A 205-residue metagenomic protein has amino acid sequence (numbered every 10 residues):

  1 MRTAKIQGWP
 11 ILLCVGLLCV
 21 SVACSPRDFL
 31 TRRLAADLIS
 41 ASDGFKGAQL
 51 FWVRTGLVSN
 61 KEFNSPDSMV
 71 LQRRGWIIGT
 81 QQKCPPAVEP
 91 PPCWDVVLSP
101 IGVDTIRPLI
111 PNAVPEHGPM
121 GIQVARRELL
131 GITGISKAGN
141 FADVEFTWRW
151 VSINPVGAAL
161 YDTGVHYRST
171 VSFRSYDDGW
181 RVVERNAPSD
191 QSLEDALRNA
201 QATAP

Functional and structural regions predicted by a protein language model:
R2-L13: Bacterial N-terminal signal peptides that target proteins for export
V20-A23: C-terminal motif of bacterial Sec signal peptides marking the signal peptidase cleavage site
P26-E62: Short amphipathic alpha-helical interface segments
A35, F63-D67, S99-G102: Stable alpha-helical elements in mature extracytoplasmic
E62-G79: Basic amphipathic alpha-helical segments that dock to polyanions
T80-Q123: Accessory beta->alpha helical hairpin/"wing" motif in late/C-terminal subdomains of nucleic-acid enzymes
P108-P205: Low-complexity, intrinsically disordered terminal/linker segments enriched in charged and Gly/Pro repeats
